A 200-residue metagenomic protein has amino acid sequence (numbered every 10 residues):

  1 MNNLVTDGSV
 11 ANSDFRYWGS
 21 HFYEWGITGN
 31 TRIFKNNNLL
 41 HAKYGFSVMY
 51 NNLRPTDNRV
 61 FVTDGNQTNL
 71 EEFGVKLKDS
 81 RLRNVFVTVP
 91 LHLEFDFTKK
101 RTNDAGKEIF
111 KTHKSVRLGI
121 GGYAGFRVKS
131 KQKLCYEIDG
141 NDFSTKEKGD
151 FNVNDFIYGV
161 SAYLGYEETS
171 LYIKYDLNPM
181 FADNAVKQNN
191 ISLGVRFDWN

Functional and structural regions predicted by a protein language model:
M1-N51: A structural/positional concept
N2-L4, S47-L53, E94-K100, G125-K129 (+2 more regions): Structural signature of outer-membrane beta-barrel domains
V5-W18, L53-N84, R127-I138, S144-S161: Extracellular/periplasm-exposed beta-strand and loop segments of Gram-negative cell-envelope proteins, dominated by
Y17-W25, R83-V89, K114, N154-Y158 (+2 more regions): Residues that define the transmembrane beta-barrel architecture of outer-membrane proteins
W25-T31, F46-V48, V87-F97, I120-A124 (+3 more regions): Residues on the lipid-exposed face of transmembrane beta-strands in outer-membrane beta-barrel proteins
R32-L40, K99-S115: Short loop/turn motifs that connect adjacent beta-strands in outer-membrane beta-barrel proteins
D79-F110: Outer-membrane beta-barrel transmembrane strands
S144-N200: Predominantly the C-terminal beta-signal and adjacent terminal strand-loop region of outer-membrane beta-barrel
